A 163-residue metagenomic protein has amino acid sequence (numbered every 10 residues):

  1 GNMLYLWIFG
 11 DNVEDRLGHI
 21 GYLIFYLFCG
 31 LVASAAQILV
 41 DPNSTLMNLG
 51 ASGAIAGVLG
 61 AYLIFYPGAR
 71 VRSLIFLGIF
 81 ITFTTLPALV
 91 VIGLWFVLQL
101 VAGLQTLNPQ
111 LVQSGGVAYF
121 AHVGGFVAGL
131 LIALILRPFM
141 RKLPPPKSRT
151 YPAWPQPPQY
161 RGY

Functional and structural regions predicted by a protein language model:
G1-Y163: A detector for small-residue-rich transmembrane helices and their helix-helix packing motifs
